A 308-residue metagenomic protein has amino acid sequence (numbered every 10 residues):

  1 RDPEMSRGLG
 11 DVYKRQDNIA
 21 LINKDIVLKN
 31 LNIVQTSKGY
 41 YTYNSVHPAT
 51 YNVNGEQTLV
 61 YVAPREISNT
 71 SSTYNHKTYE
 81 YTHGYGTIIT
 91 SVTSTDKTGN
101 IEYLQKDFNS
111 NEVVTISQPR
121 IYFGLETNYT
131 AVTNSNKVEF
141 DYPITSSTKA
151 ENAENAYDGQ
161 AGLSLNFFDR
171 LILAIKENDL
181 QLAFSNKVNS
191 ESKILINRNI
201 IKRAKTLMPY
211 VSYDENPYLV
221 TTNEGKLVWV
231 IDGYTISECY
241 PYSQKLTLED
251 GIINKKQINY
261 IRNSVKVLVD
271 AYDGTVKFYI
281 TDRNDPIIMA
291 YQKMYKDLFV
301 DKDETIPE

Functional and structural regions predicted by a protein language model:
R1, R7-E308: Soluble extracytoplasmic regions of secretory-pathway and membrane proteins
